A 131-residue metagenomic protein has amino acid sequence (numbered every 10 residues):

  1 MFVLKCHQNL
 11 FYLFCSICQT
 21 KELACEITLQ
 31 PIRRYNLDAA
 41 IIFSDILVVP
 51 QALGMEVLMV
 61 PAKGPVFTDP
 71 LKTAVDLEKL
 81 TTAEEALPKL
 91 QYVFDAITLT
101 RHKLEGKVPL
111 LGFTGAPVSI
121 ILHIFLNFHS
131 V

Functional and structural regions predicted by a protein language model:
M1-P61: N-terminal basic, low-complexity leaders that serve as flexible interaction/assembly modules and, when applicable, as
L58-V131: Active-site-proximal, glycine-rich beta->alpha crossover segments in alpha/beta enzymes that shape flexible
